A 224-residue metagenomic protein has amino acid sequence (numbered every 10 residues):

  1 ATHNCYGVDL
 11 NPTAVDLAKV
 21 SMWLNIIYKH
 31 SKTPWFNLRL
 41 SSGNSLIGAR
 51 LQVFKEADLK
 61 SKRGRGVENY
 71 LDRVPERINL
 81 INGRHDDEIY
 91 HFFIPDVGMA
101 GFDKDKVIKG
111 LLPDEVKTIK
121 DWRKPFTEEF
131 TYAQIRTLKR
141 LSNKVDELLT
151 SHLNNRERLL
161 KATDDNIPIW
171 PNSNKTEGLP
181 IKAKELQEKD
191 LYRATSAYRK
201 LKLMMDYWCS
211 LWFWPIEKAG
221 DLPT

Functional and structural regions predicted by a protein language model:
A1-T224: SAM-dependent methyltransferase catalytic region
